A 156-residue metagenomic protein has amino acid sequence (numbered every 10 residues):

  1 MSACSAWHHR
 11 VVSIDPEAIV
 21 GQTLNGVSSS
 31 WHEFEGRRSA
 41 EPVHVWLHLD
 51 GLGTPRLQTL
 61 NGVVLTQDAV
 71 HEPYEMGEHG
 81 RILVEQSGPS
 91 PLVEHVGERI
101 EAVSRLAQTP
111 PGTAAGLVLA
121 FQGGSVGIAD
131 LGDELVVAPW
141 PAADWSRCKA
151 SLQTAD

Functional and structural regions predicted by a protein language model:
S2-D156: Surface-exposed, interaction-prone regions used to assemble/regulate multi-protein complexes
